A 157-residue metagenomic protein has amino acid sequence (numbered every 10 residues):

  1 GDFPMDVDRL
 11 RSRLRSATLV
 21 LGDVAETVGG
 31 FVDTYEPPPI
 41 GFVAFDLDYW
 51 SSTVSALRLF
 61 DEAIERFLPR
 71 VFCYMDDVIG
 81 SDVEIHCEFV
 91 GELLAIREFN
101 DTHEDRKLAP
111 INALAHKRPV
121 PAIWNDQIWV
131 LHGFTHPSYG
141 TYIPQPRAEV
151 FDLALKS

Functional and structural regions predicted by a protein language model:
G1-S157: S-adenosylmethionine/decaboxylated-SAM
